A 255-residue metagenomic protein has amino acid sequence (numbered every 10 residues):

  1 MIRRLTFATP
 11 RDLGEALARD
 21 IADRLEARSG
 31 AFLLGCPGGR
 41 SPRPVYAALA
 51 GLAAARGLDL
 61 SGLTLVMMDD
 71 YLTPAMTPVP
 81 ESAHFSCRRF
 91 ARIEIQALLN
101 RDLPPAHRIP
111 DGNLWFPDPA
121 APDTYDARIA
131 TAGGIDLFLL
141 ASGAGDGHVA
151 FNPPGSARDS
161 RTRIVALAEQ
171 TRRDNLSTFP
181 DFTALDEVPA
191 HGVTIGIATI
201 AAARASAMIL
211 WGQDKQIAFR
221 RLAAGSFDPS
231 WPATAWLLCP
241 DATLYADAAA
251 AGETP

Functional and structural regions predicted by a protein language model:
M1, L58-A141: Ligand-binding beta-strand-loop-alpha-helix segment within the catalytic cores of soluble metabolic enzymes
M1-L34, A54: N-terminal glycine-/serine-/threonine-rich phosphate-binding loop
I2, T194-P255: ATP/nucleoside-binding phosphotransfer catalytic cores, i.e., glycine-rich phosphate-binding loops
P10-L13, W115-D118, T183-P189, L222-A223: Short, flexible loop segments at the rims of nucleotide/cofactor-binding pockets, characterized by
G30-F32, S61-L63, R204: Nucleotide donor/acceptor-binding cores
G35-V45, R128-S156: A glycine-rich beta-strand to alpha-helix segment that forms a phosphate/ribose-binding loop at ligand/cofactor sites
A48-L58, S82-A83, P154-T162, G225-F227: A glycine- and small-aliphatic-rich helix-loop capping segment at beta-alpha/alpha-beta transitions that lines
G147-I195: Class I SAM-dependent methyltransferase SAM-binding "motif I" and its flanking Rossmann-like core
